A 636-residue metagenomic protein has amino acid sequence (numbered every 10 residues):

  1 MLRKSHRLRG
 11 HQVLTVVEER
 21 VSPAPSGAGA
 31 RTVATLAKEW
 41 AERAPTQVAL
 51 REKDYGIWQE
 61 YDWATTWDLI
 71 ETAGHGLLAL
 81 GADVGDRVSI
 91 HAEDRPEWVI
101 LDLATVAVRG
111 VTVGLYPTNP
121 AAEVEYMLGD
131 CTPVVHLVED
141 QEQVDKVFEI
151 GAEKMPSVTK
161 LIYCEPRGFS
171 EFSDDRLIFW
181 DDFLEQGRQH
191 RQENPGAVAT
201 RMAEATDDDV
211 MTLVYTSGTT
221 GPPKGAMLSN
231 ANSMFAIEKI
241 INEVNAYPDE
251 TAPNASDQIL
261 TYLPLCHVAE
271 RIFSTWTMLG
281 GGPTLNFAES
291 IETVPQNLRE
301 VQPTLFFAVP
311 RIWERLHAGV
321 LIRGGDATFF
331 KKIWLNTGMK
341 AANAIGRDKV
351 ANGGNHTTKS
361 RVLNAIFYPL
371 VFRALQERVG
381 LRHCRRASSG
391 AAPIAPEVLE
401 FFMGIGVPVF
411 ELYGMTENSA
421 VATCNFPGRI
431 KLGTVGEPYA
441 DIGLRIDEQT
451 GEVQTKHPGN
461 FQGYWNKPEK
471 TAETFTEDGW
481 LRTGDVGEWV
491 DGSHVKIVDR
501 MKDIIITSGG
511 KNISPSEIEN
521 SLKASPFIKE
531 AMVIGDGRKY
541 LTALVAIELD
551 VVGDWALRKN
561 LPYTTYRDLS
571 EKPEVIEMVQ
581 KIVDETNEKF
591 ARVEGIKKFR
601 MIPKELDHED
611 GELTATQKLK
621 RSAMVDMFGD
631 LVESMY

Functional and structural regions predicted by a protein language model:
L2-K4, A79-L80, A107-Q186, M578 (+1 more regions): Structural core segment of the AMP-binding/adenylate-forming
P45-T46, L177-D181, R188-Y215, P222 (+1 more regions): Conserved pre-ATP/AMP-binding loop-to-beta segment of ANL
T46-L103, P120-E125, F179-L184, N230-A231: Conserved AMP-binding/adenylate-forming core of the ANL superfamily
E60-A64, A203, M211-E238: Conserved AMP-binding A3 loop
V144-D207, V320-A374: ANL superfamily adenylate-forming
M234-Q258, L265-F372, H383: Conserved AMP-binding/adenylation subdomain of ANL enzymes
P438-D441, R445-D447, G451-T507: Conserved ATP-binding/catalytic segment of the ANL
I505, E530-M532, I576, Q580-Y636: Conserved C-terminal "lid"/linker of ANL adenylate-forming enzymes
